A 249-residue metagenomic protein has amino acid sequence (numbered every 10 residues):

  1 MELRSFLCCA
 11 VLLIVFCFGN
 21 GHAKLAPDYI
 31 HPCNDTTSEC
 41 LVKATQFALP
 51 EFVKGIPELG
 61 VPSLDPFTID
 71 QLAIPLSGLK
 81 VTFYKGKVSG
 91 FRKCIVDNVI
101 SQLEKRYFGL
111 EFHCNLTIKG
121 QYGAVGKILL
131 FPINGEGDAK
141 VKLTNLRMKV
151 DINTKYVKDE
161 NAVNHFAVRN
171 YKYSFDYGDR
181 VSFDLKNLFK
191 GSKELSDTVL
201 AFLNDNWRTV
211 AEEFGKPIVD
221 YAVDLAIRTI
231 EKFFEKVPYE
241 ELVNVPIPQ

Functional and structural regions predicted by a protein language model:
M1-L3, P248-Q249: A positional/structural detector of protein chain ends, strongest at the extreme C-terminus and weakly at the extreme
E2-A23: Cleavable N-terminal signal peptides of Sec/SRP-targeted secreted and luminal proteins
C8-A10, A124, Y156, D220: A very general structural signal that marks isolated residues within well-ordered alpha-helical segments
H22-D179: Hydrophobic-cavity lipid-handling domains and compact docking modules
H22-L25, I227-Q249: C-terminal helix/juxtamembrane-tail motif
T45-F52, I56, G60, L203-W207 (+2 more regions): Sec/Tat-exported extracytoplasmic proteins
N164-A222: Extended amphipathic ligand-handling, pore-lining, and cofactor/metal-binding catalytic surfaces
